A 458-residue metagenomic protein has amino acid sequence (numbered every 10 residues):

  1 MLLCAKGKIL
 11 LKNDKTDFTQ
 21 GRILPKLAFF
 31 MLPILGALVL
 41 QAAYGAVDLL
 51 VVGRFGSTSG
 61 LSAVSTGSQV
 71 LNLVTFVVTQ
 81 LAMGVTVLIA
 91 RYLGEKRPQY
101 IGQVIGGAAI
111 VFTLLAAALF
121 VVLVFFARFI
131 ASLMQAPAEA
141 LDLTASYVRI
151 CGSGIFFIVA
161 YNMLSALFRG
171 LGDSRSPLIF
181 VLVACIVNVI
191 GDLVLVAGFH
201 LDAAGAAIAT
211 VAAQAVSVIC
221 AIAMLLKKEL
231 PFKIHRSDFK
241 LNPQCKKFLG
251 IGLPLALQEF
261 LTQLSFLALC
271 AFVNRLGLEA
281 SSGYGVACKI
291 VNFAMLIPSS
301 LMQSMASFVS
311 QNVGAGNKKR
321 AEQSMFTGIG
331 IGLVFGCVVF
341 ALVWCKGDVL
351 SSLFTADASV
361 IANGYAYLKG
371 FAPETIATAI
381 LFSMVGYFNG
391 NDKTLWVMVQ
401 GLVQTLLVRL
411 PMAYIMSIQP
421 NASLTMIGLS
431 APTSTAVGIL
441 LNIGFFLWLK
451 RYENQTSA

Functional and structural regions predicted by a protein language model:
M1-M31, I89-F156, G198-L253, V309-E374 (+1 more regions): Short alpha-helical transmembrane segments in multi-pass integral membrane proteins
F18-L50, R54-F55, Q69-G84, L88 (+7 more regions): N-terminal transmembrane alpha-helices
F29-D48, I150, A184, A213-S217 (+4 more regions): Transmembrane helical elements of multi-pass membrane transporters/channels
I34, L38, L50, V87 (+15 more regions): Transmembrane alpha-helix boundary and packing residues in multipass membrane permease domains and related
V39, A43-S62, A131-A138, V194-L201 (+4 more regions): Helix-terminus/linker motif at the lipid-water interface of multi-pass membrane proteins
A46-L49, V121, M163-L167, V189-V194 (+8 more regions): Alpha-helical transmembrane segments of multipass membrane proteins
L61-V121, I158-P177, G283-G347, T378-Q400: Small-residue-rich hydrophobic transmembrane alpha-helices
A82, C151-R169, P177-C185, A206-I219 (+5 more regions): Short runs within selected transmembrane alpha-helices of multi-pass transporters and secretion channels
